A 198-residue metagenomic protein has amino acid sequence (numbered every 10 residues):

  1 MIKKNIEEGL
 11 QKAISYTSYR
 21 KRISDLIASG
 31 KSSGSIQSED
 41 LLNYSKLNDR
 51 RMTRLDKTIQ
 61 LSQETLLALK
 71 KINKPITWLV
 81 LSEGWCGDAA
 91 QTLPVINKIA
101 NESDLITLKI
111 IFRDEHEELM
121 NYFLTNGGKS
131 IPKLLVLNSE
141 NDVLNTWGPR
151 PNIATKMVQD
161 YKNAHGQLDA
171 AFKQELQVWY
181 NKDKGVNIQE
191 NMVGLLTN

Functional and structural regions predicted by a protein language model:
M1-K74, N121-G127, D142-N198: Non-globular targeting/processing and membrane-anchoring segments
M52, W78, L108-I111, L134 (+2 more regions): Generic structural hydrophobic/aromatic packing signal, biased to beta-strands
I72, E102-D104: Short, structurally constrained coil/turn elements that cap an alpha-helix or connect an alpha-helix to the following
P75, E83-T92: Mid-length scaffold segments of soluble, non-membrane domains
W78-E83, I96, D104-L119, S130 (+1 more regions): Thiol-based oxidoreductase modules, predominantly thioredoxin-like and allied folds used for disulfide exchange
D88, E117-L119, L144: Short, well-ordered, mixed-charge alpha-helical segments that flank or form enzyme active sites
A90-N101: Typically the conserved alpha-helix immediately C-terminal to a functionally engaged Cys/Sec in thioredoxin-like
